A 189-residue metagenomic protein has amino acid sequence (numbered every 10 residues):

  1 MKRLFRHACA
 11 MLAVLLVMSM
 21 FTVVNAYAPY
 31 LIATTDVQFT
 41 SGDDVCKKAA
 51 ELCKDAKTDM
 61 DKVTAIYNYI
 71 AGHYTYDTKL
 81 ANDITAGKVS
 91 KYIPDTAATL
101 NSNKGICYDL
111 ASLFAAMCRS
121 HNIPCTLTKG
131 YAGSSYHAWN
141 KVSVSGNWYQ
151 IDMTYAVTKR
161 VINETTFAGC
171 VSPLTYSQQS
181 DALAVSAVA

Functional and structural regions predicted by a protein language model:
M1-M11: Bacterial N-terminal signal peptides that target proteins for export
A10-T22, A189: Hydrophobic alpha-helical targeting segments used for export or membrane insertion
M18-T34: Sec-dependent signal peptide cleavage junction
T35-N101, A182-A189: Secondary-structure boundary elements
N68, L110-T175: Hydrophobic/aromatic-rich core segments of domains that either
N103-A111: Gly/Ser-rich catalytic serine loop of serine hydrolases
G169-V188: Leloir-type glycosyltransferase catalytic cores
